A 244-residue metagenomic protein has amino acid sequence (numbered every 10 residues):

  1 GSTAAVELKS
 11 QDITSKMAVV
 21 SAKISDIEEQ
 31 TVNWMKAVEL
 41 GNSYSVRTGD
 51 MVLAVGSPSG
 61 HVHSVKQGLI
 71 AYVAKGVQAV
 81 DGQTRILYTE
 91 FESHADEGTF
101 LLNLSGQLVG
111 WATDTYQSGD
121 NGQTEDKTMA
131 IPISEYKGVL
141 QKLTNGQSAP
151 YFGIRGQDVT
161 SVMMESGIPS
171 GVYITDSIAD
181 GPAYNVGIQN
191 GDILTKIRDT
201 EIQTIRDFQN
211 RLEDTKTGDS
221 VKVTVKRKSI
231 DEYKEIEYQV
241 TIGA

Functional and structural regions predicted by a protein language model:
G1-L8, R47-M51, H63-G76, R85 (+3 more regions): Beta-strand/loop subdomains of soluble extracytoplasmic proteins
G1-V55, A95, Q203-I205, K222 (+2 more regions): Conserved active-site neighborhood of the chymotrypsin/trypsin-like protease fold
E7, K137-Y151, V186, T195-I197 (+1 more regions): PDZ-domain C-terminal substructure recognizer with occasional recognition of PDZ-binding tails
S25-A37, K66-D126, M164, S170-T175: Active-site region of chymotrypsin-like
V46-V55, G106, A183, G191-L194: A structural signal for short beta-strand/turn segments enriched in small hydrophobics and glycine
D96-T99, T160-E165, I178-I193: PDZ/PDZ-like domain micro-motif
L108-G167, S220, Y233: C-terminal cap/linker of serine protease catalytic domains
V109, A183-R206: Conserved PDZ fold ligand-binding element
